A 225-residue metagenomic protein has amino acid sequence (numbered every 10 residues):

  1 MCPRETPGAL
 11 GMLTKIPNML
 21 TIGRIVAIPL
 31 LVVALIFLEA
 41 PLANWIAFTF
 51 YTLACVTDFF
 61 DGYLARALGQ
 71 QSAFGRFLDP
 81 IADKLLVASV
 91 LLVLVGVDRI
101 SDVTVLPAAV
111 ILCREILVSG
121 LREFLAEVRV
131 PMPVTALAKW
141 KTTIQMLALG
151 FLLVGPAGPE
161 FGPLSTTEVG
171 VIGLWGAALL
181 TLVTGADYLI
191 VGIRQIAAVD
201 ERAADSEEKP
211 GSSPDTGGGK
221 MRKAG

Functional and structural regions predicted by a protein language model:
M1-P17, A27-I28, A47-C55, L125 (+1 more regions): C-terminal membrane-associated helical module and adjoining short loops/tails
L13-T14, I22-V26, R76-D79: Hydrophobic alpha-helical transmembrane segments of integral membrane proteins, especially lipid-exposed positions
R24-L31, A82-V93, V118-S119, K141-L153: Core segments of transmembrane alpha-helices that mediate helix-helix packing or line hydrophobic substrate/ligand
V26, V56-L64, I81, L85 (+2 more regions): Active-site His/Glu-centered metal-binding helix of metallohydrolases
A27-F74, V90-I111, S165-L182: Membrane-embedded alpha-helical segments that form the functional core of polytopic membrane enzymes, especially those
L35, R66-A67, G96-V97, E123 (+3 more regions): Transmembrane helix-loop junction
L78-A82, A109-V110, T135-K141: Cytoplasmic-side transmembrane-helix entry/capping segments in multi-pass membrane proteins
R114-F124: Membrane-water interface of transmembrane alpha-helices
